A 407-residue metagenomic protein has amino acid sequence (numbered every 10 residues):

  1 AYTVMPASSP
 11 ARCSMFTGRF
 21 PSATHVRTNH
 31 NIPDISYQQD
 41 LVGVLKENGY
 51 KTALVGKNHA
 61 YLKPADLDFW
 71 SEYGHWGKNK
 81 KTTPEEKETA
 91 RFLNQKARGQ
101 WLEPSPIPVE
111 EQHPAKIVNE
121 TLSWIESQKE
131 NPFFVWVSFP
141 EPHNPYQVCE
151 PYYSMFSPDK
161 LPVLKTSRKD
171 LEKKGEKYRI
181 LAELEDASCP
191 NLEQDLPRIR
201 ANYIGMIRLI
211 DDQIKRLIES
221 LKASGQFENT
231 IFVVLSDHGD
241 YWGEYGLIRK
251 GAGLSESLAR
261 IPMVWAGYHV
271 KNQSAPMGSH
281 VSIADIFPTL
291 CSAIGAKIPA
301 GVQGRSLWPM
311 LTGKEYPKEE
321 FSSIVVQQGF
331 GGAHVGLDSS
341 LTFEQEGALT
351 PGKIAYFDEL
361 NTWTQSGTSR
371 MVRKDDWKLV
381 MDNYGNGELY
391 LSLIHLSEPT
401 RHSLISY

Functional and structural regions predicted by a protein language model:
A1-T17, I32-P33, L54-P64, S138-H143 (+4 more regions): Short, solvent-exposed turn/loop segments enriched in Gly/Ser/Thr/Pro and often Arg
T3-A7, N31-Q38, E110, E172 (+5 more regions): A short beta-strand-to-alpha-helix junction
S14-E110, Q328: Catalytic-site neighborhoods of secreted/periplasmic enzymes that process anionic sulfate/phosphate groups
L62-G77, P114-K169, I210, S224-I231: Active-site regions of oxyanion-processing enzymes, predominantly non-cytosolic
N79, H238-E244, A284-F287, S292-E388: C-terminal cap/loop subdomain of S1 sulfatases and analogous C-terminal strand-loop tails that border
A115-E126, S188-T230, A293: A long, amphipathic alpha-helix that forms part of the scaffold/cap immediately adjacent to metal-dependent active
Q147-P151, S220-Q273, M277-S282: Histidine-centered active-site microenvironments of extracellular/periplasmic hydrolases and transferases
I394-Y407: Single conserved hydrophobic/aromatic residue that forms the stacking wall/gate of nucleotide- or nucleobase-binding
